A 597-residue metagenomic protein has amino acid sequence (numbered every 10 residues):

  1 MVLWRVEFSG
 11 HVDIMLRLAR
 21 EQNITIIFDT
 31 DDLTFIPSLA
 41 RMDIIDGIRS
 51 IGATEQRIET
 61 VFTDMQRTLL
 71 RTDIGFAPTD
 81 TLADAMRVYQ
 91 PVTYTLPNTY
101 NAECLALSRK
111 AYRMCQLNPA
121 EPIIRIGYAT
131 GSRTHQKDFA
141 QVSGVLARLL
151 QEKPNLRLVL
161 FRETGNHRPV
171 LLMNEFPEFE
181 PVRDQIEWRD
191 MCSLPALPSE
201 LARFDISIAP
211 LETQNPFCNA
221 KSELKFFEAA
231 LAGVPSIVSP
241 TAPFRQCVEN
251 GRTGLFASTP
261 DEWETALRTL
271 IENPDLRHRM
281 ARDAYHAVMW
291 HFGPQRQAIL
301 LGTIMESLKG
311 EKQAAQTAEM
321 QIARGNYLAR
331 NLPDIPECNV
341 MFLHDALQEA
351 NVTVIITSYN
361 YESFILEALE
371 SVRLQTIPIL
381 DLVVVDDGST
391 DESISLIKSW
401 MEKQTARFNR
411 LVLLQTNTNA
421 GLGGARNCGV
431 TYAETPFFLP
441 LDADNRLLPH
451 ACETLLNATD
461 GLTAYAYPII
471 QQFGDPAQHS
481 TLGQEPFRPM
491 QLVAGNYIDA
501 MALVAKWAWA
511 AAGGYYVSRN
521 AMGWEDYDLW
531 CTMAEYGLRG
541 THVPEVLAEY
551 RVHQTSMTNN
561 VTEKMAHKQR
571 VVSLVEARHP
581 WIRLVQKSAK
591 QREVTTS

Functional and structural regions predicted by a protein language model:
N98-A202: Conserved catalytic-core segment of nucleotide-activated headgroup transferases in glycan assembly
K137, D184-D190, L194-E228, I237-V248 (+1 more regions): Nucleotide-sugar-dependent
T317-S371: N-proximal low-complexity "stem/linker" segments adjacent to membrane-targeting elements
E370-Q415: Acidic donor-binding segment of Leloir-type glycosyltransferases
T416-A433: Glycine-rich, basic loop-to-helix element that forms the pyrophosphate-binding segment of sugar-nucleotide handling
F438: Short aromatic/hydrophobic "clamp" motif used to bind/position activated sugar donors
H450-S480: Conserved donor NDP-sugar-binding/catalytic core segment of glycosyltransferases
P489-Q569: Conserved nucleotide-sugar donor-binding catalytic segment
